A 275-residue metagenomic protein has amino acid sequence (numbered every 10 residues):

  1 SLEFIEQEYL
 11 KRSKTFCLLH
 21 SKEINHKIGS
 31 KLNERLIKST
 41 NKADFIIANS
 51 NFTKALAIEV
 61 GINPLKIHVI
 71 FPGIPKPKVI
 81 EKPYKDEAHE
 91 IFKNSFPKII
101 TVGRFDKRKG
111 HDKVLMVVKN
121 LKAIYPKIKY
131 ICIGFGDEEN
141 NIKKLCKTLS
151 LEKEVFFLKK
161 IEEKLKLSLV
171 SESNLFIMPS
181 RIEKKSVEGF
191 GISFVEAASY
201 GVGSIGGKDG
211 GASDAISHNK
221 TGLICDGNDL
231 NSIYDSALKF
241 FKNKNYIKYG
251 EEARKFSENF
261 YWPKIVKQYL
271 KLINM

Functional and structural regions predicted by a protein language model:
I24-S30, I58, P64, I74-E90: Acidic anion/phosphate-binding donor-loop and adjacent secondary structure in glycosyltransferase catalytic cores
I47, I91-K109, L115-V118: Conserved donor-binding/catalytic core segment of Leloir-type glycosyltransferases
F52, G73: Carbohydrate-associated surface elements
P97, K127, S232, K239 (+1 more regions): A short, well-ordered alpha-helix in the C-terminal region of glycosyltransferases
I133, N140-K164, L175: Nucleotide-activated donor-binding/catalytic signature segment of Leloir-type glycosyltransferases, i.e., the conserved
K159, S217-N219, L223-L230, K239-K244: Conserved acidic donor-binding segment of nucleotide-sugar-dependent glycosyltransferases
S171-S186, V202: Acidic donor-binding loop of glycosyltransferase active sites
F194, S199, G203-G206, I216: Short hydrophobic beta-strand element within catalytic cores of glycosyltransferases and related nucleotide-activated
